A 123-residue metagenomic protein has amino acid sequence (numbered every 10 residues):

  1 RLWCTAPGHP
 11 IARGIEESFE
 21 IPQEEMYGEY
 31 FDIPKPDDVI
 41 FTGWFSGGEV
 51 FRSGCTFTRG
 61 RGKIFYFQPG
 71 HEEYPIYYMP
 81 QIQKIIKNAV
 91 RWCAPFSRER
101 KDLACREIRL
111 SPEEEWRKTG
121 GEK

Functional and structural regions predicted by a protein language model:
R1-R61, T119-G121: Catalytic beta-strand/loop cores that center a nucleophilic Ser/Cys/Thr and support acyl-enzyme chemistry
G48-F51, T58-K123: Extracellular ligand-binding/catalytic regions of CAZymes and related secreted enzymes and adhesion modules
